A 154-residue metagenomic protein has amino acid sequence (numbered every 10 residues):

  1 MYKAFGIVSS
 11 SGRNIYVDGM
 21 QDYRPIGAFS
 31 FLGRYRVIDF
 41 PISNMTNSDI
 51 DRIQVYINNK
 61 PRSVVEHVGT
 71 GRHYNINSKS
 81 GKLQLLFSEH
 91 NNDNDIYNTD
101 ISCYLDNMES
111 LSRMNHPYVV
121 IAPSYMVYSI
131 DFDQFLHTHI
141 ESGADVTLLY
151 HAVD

Functional and structural regions predicted by a protein language model:
M1-D154: Unchanged
